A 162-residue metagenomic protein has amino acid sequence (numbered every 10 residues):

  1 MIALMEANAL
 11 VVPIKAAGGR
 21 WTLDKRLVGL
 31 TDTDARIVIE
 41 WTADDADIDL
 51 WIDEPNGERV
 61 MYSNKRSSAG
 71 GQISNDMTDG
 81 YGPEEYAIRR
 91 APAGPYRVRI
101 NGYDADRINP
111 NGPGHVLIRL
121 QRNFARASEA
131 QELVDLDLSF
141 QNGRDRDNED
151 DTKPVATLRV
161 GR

Functional and structural regions predicted by a protein language model:
M1-P13: Alpha-helical protein-protein interaction scaffolds
P13-R162: Intrinsic-disorder/low-complexity signal
